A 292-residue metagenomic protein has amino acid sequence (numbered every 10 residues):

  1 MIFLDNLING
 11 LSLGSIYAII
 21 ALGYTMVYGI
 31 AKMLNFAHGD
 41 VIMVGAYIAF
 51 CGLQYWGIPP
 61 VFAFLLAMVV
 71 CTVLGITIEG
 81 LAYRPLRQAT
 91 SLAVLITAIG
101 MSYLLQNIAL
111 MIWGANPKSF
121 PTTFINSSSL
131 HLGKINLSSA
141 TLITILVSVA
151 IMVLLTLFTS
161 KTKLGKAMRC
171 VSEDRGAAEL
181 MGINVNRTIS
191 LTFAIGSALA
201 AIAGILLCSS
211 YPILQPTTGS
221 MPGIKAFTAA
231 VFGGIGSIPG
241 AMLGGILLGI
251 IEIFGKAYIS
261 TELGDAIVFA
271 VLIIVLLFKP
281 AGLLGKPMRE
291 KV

Functional and structural regions predicted by a protein language model:
M1-I16, F158-T159, K163, I189-A229 (+1 more regions): Inter-helical junctions in multi-pass inner-membrane proteins, predominant in energy-converting antiporter-like
M1-I20, I48, I58-A63, A89-A93 (+4 more regions): Membrane-interfacial amphipathic/re-entrant helices at transmembrane-helix boundaries
I8, I30-T77, L81, L86 (+1 more regions): Membrane-embedded helix boundary and interhelical linker motif in transport proteins
L13, N136-L214, I238-G244: Helix-loop-helix "hairpin" substructures at the membrane interface of multi-pass membrane proteins
I19, C71, K225-L248, A270-L276 (+1 more regions): Hydrophobic alpha-helical transmembrane segments of polytopic membrane proteins
Y24, G57-M101, I108, L243-L248 (+1 more regions): Alpha-helical transmembrane segments within multi-pass membrane transporters and channels
Y24-A46, P60, Q88-A93, L164-A167 (+6 more regions): Short, non-helical or kinked segments that cap or interrupt transmembrane helices
P85-K161, T188, F254, I259 (+3 more regions): Transmembrane helix-bundle core of multi-pass membrane transporters and related energy-transducing complexes
